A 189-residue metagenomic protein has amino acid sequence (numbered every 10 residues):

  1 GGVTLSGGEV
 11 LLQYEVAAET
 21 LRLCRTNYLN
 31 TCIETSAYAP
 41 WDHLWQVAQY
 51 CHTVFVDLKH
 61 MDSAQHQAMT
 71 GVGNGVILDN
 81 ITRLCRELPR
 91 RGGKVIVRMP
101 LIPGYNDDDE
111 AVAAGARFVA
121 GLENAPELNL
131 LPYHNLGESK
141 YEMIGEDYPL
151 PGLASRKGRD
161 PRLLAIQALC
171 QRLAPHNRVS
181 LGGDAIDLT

Functional and structural regions predicted by a protein language model:
G1-L136, E142-M143: Conserved AdoMet/S-adenosylmethionine-binding subsite of the radical SAM
P103-T189: Auxiliary Fe-S-binding modules of radical SAM enzymes
